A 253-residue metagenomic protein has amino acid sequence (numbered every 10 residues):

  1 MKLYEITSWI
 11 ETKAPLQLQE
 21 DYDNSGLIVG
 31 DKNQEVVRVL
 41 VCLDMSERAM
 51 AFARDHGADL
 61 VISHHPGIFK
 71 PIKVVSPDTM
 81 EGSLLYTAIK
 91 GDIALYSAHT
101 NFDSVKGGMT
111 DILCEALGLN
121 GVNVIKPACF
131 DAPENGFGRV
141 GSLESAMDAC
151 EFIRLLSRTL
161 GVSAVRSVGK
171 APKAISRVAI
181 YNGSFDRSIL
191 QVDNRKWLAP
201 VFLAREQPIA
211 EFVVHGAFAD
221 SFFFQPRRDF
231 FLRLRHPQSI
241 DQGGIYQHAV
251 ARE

Functional and structural regions predicted by a protein language model:
M1-A210, A217, R233-H236, G244 (+1 more regions): Hydrophobic structural segments
A219-F230, R235-P237: Hydrophobic helix segments
H248: Walker B catalytic motif
